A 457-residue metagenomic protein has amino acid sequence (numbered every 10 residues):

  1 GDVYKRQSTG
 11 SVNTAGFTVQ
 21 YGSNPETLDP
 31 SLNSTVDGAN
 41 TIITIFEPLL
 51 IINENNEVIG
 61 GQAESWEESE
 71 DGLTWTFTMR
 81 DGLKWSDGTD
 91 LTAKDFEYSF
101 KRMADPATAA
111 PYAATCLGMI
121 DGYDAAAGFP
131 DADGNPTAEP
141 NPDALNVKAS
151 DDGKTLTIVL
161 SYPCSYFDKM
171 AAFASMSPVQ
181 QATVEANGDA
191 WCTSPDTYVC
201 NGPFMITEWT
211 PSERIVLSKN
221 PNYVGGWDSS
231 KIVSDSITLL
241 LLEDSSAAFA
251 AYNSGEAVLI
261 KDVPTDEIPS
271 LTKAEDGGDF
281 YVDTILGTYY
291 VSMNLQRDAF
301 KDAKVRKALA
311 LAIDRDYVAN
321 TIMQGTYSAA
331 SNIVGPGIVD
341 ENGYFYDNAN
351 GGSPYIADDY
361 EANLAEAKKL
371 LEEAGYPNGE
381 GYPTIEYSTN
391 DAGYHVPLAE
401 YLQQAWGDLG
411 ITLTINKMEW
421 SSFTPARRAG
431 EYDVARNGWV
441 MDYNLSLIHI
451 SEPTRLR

Functional and structural regions predicted by a protein language model:
G1-Q7, S446-L456: Residue-level detector of conserved catalytic or cofactor/ligand-binding positions in enzyme active sites
Q20-E70, V199: N-terminal lobe/hinge region of extracytoplasmic solute-binding protein
E57, P142, L160-K231, S236 (+1 more regions): Gly/Pro-rich hinge or "lid" segments in bacterial periplasmic/extracellular proteins
T78, E97, T108-A182, E208: Surface-exposed binding/hinge segments that line and control ligand-binding clefts or catalytic entry sites
F173, N222-S270, T412: Ligand-site clamp/hinge motif
F204, S328-E373, A392-H395: Structural transition elements
P211, Y360-L364, L370-M441: Ligand/substrate-recognition segments at binding pockets and active sites
Q296, F300-E341, D359, L398: Periplasmic-binding protein-like
